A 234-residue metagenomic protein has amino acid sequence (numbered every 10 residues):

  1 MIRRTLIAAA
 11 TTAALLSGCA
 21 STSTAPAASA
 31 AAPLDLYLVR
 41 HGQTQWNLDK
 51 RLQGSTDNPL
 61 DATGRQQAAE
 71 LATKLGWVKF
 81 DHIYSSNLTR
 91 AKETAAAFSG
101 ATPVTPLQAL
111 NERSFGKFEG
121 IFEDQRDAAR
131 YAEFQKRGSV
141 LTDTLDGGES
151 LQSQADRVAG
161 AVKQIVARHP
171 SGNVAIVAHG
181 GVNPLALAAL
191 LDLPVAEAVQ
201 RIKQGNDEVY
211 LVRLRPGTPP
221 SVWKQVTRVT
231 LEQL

Functional and structural regions predicted by a protein language model:
M1-T11: N-terminal export leaders
L15-G18: C-terminal motif of bacterial Sec signal peptides marking the signal peptidase cleavage site
A20-L34, R113-Q125, A167, G172 (+1 more regions): Acidic, low-complexity terminal tails and accessory targeting/binding regions of phosphate-metabolizing enzymes
A30-A31, A69-E133, I202-Q204: Phosphate-coordination/substrate-recognition cap region in phosphate-metabolizing enzymes
L34-W46: Mature N-terminal segment immediately following signal peptide/propeptide cleavage in secreted/periplasmic
Q43-T94, D146-A159: Loop-to-helix element that buttresses phosphate recognition and phosphoryl-transfer chemistry
A132-S153: Short glycine/proline- and acidic residue-enriched helix-loop micro-motifs that form flexible lids or anion-recognition
H179: Short basic (Lys/Arg) and small-residue
